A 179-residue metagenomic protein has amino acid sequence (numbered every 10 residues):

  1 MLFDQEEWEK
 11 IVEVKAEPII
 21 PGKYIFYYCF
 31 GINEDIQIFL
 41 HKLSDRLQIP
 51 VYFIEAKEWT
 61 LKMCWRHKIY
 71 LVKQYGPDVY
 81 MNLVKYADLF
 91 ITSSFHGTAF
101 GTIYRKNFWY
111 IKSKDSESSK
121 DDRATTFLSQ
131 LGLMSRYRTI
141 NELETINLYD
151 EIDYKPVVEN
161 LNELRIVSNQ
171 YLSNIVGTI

Functional and structural regions predicted by a protein language model:
M1-I179: Active-site anion-handling motifs in enzyme catalytic cores
